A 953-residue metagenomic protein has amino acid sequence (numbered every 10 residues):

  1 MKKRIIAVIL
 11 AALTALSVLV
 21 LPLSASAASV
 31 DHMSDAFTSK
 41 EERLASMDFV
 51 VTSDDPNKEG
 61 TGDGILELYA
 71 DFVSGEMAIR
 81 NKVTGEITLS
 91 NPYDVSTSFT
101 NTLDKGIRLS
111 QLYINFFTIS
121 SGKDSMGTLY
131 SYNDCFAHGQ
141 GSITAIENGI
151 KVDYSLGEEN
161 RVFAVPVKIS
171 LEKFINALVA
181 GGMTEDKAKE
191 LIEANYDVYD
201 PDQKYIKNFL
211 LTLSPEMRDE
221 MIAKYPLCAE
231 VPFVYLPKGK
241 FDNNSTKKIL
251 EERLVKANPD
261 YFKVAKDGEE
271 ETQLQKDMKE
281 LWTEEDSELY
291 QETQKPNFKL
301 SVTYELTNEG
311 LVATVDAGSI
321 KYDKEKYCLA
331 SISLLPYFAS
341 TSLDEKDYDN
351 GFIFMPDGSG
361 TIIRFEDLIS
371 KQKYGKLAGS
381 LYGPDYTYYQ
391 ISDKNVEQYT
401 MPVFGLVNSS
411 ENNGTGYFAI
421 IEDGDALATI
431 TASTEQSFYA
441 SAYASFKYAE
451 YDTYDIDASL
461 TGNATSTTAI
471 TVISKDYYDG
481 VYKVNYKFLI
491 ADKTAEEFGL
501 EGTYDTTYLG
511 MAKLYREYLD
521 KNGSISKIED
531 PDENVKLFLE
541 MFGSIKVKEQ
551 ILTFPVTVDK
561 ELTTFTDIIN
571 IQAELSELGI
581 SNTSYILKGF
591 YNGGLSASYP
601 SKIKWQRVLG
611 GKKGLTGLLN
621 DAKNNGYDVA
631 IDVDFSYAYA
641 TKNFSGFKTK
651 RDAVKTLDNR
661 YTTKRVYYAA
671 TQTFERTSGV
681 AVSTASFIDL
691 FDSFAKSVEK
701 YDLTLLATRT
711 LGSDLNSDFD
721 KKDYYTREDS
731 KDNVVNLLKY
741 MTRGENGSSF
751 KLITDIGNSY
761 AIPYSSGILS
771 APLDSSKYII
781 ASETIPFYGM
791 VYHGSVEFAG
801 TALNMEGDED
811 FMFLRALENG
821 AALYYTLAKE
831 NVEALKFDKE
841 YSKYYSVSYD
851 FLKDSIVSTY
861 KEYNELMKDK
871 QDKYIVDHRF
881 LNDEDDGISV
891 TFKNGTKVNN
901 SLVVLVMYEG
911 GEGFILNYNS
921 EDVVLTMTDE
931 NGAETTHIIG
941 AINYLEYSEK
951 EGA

Functional and structural regions predicted by a protein language model:
M1-V8: Positively charged n-region of N-terminal signal peptides that target proteins for export
L13-V18: Hydrophobic core
L19-V30: Sec-dependent signal peptide cleavage junction
S29-D35, M47, V51-S53, E59-V558 (+3 more regions): Carbohydrate-recognition beta-sandwich/jelly-roll modules in extracellular/periplasmic carbohydrate-active proteins
G75-K82, S409-G416, I420-Y454, S459-A464 (+4 more regions): Active-site-proximal substrate-binding groove within the catalytic cores of carbohydrate-active enzymes
M511-N522, T564-F565, I571-E574, V682-A707: An active-site-proximal structural segment forming one wall of the substrate-binding cleft that immediately precedes
D532-D689, S713-N716: Aromatic-lined carbohydrate-binding/catalytic grooves of carbohydrate-active enzymes
N582-S584, D628-A630, T704-A707, S749-I753: Structural preference for beta-strand elements that scaffold enzyme active sites
